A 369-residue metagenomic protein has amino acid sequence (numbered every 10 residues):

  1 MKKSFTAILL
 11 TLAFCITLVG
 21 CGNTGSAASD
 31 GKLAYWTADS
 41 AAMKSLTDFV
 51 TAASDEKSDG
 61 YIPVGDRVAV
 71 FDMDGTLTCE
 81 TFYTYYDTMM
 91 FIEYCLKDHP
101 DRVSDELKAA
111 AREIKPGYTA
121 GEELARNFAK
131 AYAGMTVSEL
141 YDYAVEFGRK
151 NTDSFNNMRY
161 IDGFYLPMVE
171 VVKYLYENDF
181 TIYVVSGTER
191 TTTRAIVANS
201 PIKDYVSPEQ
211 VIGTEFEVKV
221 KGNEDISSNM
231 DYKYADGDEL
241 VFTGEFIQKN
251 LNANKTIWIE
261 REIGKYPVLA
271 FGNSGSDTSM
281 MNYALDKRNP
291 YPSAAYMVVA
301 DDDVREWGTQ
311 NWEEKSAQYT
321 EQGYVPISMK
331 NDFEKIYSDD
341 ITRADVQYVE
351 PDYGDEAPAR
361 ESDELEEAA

Functional and structural regions predicted by a protein language model:
M1-K2: N-terminal secretory signal peptides that target proteins for export/translocation
F5, L9-A13, L18-M73, T81-F82 (+2 more regions): Non-catalytic pre-domain segments flanking phosphatase-related domains
G22-T37, T51, D66, D142-Y183 (+1 more regions): C-terminal cap/substrate-recognition subdomain and adjoining C-terminal extension of metal-dependent phosphatase-like
D39-K44, T84, D101-K108, Y165 (+2 more regions): Short, structured coil/loop segments at alpha-helix boundaries
S40, G134, A253: Electropositive phosphate-/nucleotide-binding environments in soluble metabolic enzymes
F82-D162, L166: A metal-dependent, Asp-based hydrolase signature
